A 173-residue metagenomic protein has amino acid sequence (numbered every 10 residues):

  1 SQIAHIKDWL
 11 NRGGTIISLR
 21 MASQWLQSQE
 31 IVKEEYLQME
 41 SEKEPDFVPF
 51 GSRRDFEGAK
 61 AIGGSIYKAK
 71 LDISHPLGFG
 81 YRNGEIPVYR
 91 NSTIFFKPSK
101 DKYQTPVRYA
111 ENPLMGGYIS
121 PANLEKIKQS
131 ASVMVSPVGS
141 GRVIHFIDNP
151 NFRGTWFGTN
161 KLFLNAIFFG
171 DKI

Functional and structural regions predicted by a protein language model:
S1-A4, V32, A59, D72-G78 (+3 more regions): Short, structured coil/loop segments at alpha-helix boundaries
S1-L26, S140, F146, A166: Short alpha-beta junction capping motif
Q2-H5, W9, P49-R53, Y118-I127 (+1 more regions): Short, surface-exposed, charge-dense and proline/glycine-enriched linear segments
T15, I66, K70, F152-T155: Generic alpha-helical structural element
M21, I73, S132: Residues that flank catalytic or metal-binding motifs in active/ligand-binding sites
Q24-I119: An acidic, glycine-rich "communication" segment
P76, R82-P87, K102, E111-I173: Extracellular ligand-binding/catalytic regions of CAZymes and related secreted enzymes and adhesion modules
